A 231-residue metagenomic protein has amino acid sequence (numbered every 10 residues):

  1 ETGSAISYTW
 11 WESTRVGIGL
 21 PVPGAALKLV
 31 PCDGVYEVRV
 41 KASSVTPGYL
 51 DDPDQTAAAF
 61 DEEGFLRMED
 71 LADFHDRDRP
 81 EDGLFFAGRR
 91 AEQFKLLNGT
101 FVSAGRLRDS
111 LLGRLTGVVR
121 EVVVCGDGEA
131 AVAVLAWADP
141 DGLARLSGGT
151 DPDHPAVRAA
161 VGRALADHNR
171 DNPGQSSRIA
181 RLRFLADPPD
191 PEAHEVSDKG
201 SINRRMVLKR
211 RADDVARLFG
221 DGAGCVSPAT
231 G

Functional and structural regions predicted by a protein language model:
E1-Y36, S44-G48, A57-F65: Conserved ATP-binding loop and adjacent catalytic segment of the adenylate-forming AMP-binding
L27, D70, L111, V134: Residue-level signal for inorganic ion chemistry
P31-D33, S43-S44, D73-P80, R114-T116 (+4 more regions): AMP-binding (ANL) adenylation modules
Y36-L96, S227-P228: Conserved ATP-binding/catalytic segment of the ANL
V45, P80-S110, G142-P155, Q175-S176 (+1 more regions): Adenylate-forming
F101, L112-E121, G142-L185: Conserved C-terminal helical docking segment of ANL/AMP-forming enzymes that engages the acyl-acceptor during
R120-C125, A130, D167-G231: Conserved C-terminal "lid"/linker of ANL adenylate-forming enzymes
